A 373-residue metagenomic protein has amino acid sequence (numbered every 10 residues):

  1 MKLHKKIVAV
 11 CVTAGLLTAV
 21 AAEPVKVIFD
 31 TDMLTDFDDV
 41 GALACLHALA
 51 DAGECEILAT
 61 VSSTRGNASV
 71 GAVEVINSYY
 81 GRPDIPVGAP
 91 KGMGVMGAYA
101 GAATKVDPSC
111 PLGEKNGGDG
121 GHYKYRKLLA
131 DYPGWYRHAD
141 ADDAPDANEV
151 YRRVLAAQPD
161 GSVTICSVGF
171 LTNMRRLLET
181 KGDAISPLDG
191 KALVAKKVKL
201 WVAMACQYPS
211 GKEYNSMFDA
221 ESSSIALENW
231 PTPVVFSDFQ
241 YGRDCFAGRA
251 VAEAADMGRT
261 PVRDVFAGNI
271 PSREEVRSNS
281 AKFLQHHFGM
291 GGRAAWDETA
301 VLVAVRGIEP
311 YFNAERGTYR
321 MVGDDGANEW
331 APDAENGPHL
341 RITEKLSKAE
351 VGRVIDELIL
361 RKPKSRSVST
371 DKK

Functional and structural regions predicted by a protein language model:
M1-A9: Bacterial N-terminal signal peptides that target proteins for export
H4, L17-T18, S347: Compositionally biased amphipathic helical and low-complexity segments enriched in hydrophobic
A9-T18: Bacterial N-terminal signal peptides
A22-K373: N-terminal acidic, glycine/proline-rich low-complexity segments
